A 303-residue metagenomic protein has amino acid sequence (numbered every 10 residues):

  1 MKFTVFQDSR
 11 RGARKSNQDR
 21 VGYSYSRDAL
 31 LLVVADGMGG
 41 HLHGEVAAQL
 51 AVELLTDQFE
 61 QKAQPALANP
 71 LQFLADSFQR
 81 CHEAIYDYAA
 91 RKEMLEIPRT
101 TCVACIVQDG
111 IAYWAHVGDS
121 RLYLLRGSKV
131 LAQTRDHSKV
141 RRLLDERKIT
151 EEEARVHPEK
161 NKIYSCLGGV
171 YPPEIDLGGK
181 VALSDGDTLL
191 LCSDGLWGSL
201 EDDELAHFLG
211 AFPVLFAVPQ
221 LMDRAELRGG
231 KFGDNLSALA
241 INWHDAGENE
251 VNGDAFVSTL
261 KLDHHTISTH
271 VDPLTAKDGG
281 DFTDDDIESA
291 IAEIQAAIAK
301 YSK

Functional and structural regions predicted by a protein language model:
M1-K303: PP2C/PPM-type serine/threonine phosphatase catalytic domain
